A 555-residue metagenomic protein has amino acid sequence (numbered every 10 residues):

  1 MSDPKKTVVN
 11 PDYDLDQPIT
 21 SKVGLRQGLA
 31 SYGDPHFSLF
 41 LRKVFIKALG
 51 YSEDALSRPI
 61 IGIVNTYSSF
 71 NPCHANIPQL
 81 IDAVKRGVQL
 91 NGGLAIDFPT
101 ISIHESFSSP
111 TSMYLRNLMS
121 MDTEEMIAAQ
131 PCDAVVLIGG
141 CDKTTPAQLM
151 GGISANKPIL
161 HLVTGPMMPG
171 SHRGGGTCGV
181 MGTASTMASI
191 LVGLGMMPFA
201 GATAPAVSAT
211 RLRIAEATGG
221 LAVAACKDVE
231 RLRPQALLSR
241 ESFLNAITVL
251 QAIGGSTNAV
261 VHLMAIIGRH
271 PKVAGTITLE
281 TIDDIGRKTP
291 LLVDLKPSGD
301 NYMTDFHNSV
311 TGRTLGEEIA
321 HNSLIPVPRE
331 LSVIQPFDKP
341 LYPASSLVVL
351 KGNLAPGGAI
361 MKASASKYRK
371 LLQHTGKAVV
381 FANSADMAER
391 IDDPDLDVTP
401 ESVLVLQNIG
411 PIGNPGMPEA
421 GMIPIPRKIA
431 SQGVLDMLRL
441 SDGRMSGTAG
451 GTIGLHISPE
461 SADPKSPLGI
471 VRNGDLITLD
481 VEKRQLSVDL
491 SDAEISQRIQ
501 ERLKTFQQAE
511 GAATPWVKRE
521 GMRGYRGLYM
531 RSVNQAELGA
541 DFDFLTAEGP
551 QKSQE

Functional and structural regions predicted by a protein language model:
S2-C73, L80-I101, S106, S112-L115 (+4 more regions): Catalytic or ion-coupling anion/metal-binding cores of large enzyme and transporter domains
L118-Q130: Short, well-structured alpha-helical segments in soluble
I127, I138-G140: Conserved beta-strand-loop-alpha-helix hinge of the TIR/SEFIR fold
A129-A134, I409-G410: Short, surface-exposed connector motifs at secondary-structure boundaries
A134-L137, G179: Short catalytic-loop micro-motif centered on adjacent basic/acidic residues
